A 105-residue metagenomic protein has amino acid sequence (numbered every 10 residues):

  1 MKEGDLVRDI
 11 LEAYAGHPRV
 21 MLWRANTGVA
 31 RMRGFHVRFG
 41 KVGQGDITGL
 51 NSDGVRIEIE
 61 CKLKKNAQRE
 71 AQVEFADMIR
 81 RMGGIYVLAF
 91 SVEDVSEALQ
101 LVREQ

Functional and structural regions predicted by a protein language model:
M1-Q105: Catalytic phosphate/metal-binding cores of nucleic-acid and nucleotide-processing enzymes, i.e., regions that mediate
